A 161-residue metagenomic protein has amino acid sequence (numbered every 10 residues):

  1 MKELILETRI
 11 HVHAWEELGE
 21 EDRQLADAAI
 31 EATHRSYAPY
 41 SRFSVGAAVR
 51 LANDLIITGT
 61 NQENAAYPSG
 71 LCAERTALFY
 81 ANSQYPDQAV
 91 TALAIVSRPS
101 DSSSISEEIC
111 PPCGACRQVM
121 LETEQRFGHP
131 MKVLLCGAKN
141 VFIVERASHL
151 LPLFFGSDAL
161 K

Functional and structural regions predicted by a protein language model:
M1-D27, D101-S103: Short, compositionally biased leader-like segments
H11-H13, H34, H129, H149: Histidine (H) residue identity feature
D27-H34: Short Pro/Gly-enriched beta-strand edge/turn motifs at strand-loop
A38-S41: Short loop/turn motifs at secondary-structure junctions and domain boundaries
S44-L51: Short beta-strand scaffold segments in enzyme catalytic cores
T58-A159: Zn2+-dependent cytidine deaminase-like catalytic core
